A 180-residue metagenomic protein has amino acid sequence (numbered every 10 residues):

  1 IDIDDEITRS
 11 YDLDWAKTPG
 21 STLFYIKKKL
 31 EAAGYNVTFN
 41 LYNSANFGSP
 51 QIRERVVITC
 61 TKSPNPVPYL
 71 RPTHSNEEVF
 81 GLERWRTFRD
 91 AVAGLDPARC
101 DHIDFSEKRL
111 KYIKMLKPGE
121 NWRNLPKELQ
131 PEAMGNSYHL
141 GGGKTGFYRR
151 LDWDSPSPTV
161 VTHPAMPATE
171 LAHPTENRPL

Functional and structural regions predicted by a protein language model:
I1-T61: Conserved Class I SAM-dependent methyltransferase catalytic core
D12-K17, E78-L82, D101, K108-I113 (+1 more regions): Active-site rim elements
T18-T22, R84, L180: Soluble or luminal CAZymes and related metallo-dependent hydrolases
Y42, V92, V160-V161: Bulky hydrophobic/aromatic "packing anchor" residues in well-ordered structure
S44-G48, S63-N65, P164-A168: Short, solvent-exposed loop/turn segments at secondary-structure junctions
S49-D104: Flexible, glycine-/basic-rich loop-and-beta segments that form/coincide with the SAM-dependent methyltransferase
S106-L180: C-terminal target-recognition/interaction regions appended to catalytic cores
